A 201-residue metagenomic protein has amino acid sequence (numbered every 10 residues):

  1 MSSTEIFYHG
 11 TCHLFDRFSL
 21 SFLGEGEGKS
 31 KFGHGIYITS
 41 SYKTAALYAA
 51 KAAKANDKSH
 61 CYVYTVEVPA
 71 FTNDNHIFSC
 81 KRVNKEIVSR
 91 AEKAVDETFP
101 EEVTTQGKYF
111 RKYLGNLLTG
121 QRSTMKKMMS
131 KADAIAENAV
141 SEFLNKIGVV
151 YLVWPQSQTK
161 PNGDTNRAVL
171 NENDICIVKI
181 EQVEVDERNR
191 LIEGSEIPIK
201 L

Functional and structural regions predicted by a protein language model:
S2-K31, T39, A52-L201: Active-site and NAD+-binding cores of ADP-ribose-processing enzymes
G35: Active-site rim elements
K43-A49: Short amphipathic alpha-helices within nucleic acid-binding modules
